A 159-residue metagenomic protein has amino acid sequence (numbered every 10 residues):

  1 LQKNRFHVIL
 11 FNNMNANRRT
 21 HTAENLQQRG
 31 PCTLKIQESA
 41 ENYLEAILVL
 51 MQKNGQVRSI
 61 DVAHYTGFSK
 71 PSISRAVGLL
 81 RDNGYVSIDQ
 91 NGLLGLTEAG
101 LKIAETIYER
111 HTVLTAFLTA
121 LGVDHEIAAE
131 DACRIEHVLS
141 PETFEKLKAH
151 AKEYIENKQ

Functional and structural regions predicted by a protein language model:
Q2-L10, A16-E24, E130-Q159: C-terminal regulatory/oligomerization modules of transcriptional regulators
N13, C32-T33: Residue-level detector of intrinsically disordered terminal segments
Q28: Cationic, low-complexity basic patches in intrinsically disordered or flexible, solvent-exposed regions
K35-F68: N-terminal helix-turn-helix DNA-binding core of bacterial DNA-binding proteins
A46, A76-L79, Y85, A99 (+3 more regions): Residue-level recognition of specific faces of alpha-helices
S59-Q90: Canonical helix-turn-helix DNA-binding module
G92-R110: Basic, amphipathic "hinge/linker" alpha-helix immediately C-terminal to the N-terminal HTH DNA-binding motif
T106-E142: Arg/Lys-rich, alpha-helical DNA-contact motif
